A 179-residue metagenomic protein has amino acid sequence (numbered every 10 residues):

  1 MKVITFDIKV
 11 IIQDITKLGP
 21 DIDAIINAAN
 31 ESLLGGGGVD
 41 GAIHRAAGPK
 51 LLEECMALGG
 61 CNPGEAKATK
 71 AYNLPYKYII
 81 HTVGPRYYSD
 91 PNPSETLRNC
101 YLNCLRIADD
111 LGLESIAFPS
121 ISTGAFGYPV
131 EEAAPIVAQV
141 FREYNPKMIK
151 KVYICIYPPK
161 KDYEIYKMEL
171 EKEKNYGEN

Functional and structural regions predicted by a protein language model:
M1-N179: Macrodomain-like recognition of ADP-ribose-binding/processing modules
